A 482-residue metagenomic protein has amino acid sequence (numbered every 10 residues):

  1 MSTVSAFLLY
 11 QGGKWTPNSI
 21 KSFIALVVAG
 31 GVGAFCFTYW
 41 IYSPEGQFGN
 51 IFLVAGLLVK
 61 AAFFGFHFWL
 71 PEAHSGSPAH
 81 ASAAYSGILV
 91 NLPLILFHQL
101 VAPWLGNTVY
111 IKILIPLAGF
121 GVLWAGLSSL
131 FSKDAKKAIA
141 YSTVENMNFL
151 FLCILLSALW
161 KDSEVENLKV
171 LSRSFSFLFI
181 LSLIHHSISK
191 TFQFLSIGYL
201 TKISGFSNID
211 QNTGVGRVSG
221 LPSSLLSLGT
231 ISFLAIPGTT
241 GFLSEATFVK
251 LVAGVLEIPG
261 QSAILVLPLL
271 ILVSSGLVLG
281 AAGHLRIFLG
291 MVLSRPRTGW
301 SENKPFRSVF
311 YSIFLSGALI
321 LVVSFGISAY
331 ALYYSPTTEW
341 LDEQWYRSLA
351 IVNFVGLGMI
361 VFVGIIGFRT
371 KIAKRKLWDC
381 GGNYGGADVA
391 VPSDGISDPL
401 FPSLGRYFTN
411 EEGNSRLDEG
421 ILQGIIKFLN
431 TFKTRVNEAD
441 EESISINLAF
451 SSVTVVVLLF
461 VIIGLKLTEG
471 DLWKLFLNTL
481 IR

Functional and structural regions predicted by a protein language model:
M1-I51, V59-A61, V90, L127-N208: Alpha-helical multi-pass transmembrane bundles of energy-transducing inner-membrane proteins
S19, C36, Q47-F48, F52-I113 (+6 more regions): Short helix-boundary/re-entrant hairpin motifs in multi-pass inner-membrane proteins
K21-V28, A140, R217-L226, N303-G317 (+1 more regions): Alpha-helical transmembrane segments and their helix-start/interface "positive-inside/aromatic belt" motifs in integral
A25, I51-L58, A84-Y85, I113-L123 (+2 more regions): Hydrophobic alpha-helical transmembrane segments of multi-pass membrane proteins
V101, L150-F175, E245-L270: Interfacial segments of multi-pass membrane proteins
S157-V165, A235-G254, F288, F325-W340 (+1 more regions): Membrane-helix interface motif
S187-S196, V266-N303, V352-L377: Predominantly late transmembrane helices and immediately cytosolic-facing juxtamembrane segments
A331-L349, R369-R482: Aromatic-capped, Gly/Pro-kinked transmembrane alpha-helices
